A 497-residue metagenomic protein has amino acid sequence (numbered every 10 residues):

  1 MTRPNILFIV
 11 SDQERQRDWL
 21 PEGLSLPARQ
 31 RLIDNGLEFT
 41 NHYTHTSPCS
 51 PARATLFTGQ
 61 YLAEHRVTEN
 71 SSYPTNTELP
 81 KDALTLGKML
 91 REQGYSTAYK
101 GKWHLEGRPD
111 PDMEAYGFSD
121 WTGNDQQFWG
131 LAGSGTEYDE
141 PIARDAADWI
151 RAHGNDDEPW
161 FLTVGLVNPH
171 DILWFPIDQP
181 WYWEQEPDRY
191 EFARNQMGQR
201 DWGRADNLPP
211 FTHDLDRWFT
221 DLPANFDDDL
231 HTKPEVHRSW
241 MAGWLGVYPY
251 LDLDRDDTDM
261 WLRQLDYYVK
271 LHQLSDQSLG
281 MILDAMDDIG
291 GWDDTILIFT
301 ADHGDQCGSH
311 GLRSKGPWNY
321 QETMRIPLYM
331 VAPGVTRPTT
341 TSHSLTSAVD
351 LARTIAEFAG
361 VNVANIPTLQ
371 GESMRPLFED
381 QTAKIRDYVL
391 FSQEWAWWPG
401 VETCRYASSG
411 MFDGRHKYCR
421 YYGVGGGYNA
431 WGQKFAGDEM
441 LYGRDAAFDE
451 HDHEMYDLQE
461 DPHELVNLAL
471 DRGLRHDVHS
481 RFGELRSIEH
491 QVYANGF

Functional and structural regions predicted by a protein language model:
M1-T40, T46-S47, H463-R475: Active-site-proximal N-terminal segment of extracellular/periplasmic enzymes that hydrolyze or transfer
Q13-E22, N155, L166-D294, I298-L345 (+3 more regions): Active-site-proximal cap/lid insertion segments
R15-W19, P48-R53, E64-V67, Y99 (+14 more regions): Short catalytic/ligand-binding loop motif for oxyanion handling, primarily in non-cytosolic enzymes, centered on
D18-S25, E38-Q60, Y99-D110, G165-H170 (+5 more regions): Short, solvent-exposed turn/loop segments enriched in Gly/Ser/Thr/Pro and often Arg
D18-W19, Y43, S72-T77, G130-T136 (+8 more regions): Active-site rim elements
L26-P27, L56, K102, A143 (+5 more regions): Polar, surface-exposed loop/tail segments that function as active-site lids or cofactor/substrate-recognition elements
T55, Q60-W160, V167-A193: Catalytic-site neighborhoods of secreted/periplasmic enzymes that process anionic sulfate/phosphate groups
L105, Q179-P180, Y320-E322, W395-A469: C-terminal, low-complexity/hydrophilic appendages and adjacent surface loops of extracellular/periplasmic anionic
